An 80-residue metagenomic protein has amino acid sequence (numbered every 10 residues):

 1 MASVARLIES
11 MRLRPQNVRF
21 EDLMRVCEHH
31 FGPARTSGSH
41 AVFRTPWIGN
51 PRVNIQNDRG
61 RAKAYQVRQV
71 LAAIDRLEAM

Functional and structural regions predicted by a protein language model:
M1-N17: A detector for short, charged/polar N-terminal pre-domain segments
R12-H30: Polyanion-binding surface elements
R12-P15, W47, R59: Structured beta->alpha junctions
V26-N57: A short, structured beta-strand/loop element
Q56-M80: C-terminal structural segments of small proteins and small subunits
